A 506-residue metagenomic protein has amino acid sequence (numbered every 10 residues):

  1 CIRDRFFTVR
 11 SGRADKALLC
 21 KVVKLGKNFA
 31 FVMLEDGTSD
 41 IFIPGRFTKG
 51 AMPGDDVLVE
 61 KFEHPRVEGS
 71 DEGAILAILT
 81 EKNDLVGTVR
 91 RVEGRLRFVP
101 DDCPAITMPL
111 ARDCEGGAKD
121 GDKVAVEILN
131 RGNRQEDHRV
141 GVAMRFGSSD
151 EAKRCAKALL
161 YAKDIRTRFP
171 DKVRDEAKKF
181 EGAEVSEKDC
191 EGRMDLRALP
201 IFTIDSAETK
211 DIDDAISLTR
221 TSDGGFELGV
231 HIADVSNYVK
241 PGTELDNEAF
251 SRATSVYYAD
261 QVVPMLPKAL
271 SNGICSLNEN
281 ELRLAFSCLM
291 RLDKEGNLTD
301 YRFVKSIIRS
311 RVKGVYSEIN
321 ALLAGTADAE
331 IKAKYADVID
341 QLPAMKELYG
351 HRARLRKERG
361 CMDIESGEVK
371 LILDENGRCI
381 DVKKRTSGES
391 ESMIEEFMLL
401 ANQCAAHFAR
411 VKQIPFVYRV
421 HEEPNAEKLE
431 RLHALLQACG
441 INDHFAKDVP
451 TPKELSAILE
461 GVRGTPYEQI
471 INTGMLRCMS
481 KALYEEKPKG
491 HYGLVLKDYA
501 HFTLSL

Functional and structural regions predicted by a protein language model:
R3-G229, S236-E281: Charge-lined substrate channels and their catalytic hotspots, especially those that engage the 3′ end of RNA
D36, V92-E93, T221-S222, L292-N297 (+1 more regions): Short acidic-glycine loop/turn motifs at beta-strand connectors
K61, K82, I128, G132 (+11 more regions): Conserved NTP-handling cores and scaffolds of large molecular machines
N130-G132, R220-S222, S236-N237, K294 (+3 more regions): A generic structural motif
T209-D211, D223-G225, R283-A285, E295-T299 (+1 more regions): Coil-to-beta-strand transition motifs
G229-H231, L289-R291, A401: Residues within well-ordered beta-strands of beta-sheet-rich folds
V262-A321, A344, K489, L494: Covalent nucleotidyltransferase
L282, F303, Y316-L506: Append "with occasional cross-activation on large, charged helical scaffolds in nucleic-acid assemblies
